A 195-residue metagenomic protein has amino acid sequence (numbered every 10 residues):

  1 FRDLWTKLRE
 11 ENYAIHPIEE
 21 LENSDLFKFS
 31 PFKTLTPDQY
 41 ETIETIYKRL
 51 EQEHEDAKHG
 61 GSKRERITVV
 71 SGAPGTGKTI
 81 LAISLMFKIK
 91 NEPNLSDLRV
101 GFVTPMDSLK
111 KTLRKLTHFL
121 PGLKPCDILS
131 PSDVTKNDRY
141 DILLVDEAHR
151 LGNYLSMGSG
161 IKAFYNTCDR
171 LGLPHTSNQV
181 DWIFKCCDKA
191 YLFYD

Functional and structural regions predicted by a protein language model:
F1-D195: The feature marks helicase ATPase cores and/or their adjacent C-terminal helical subdomains in SF1/SF2/AAA+ helicases
